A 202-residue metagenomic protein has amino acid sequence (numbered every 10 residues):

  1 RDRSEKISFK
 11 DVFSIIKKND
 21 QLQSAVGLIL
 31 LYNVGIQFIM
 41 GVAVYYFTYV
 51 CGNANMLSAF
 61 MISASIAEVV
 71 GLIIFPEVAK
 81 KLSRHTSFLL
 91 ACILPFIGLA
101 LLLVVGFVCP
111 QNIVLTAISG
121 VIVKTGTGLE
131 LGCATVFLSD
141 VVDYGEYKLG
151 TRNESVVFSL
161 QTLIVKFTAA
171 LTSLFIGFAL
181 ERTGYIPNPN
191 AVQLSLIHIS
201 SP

Functional and structural regions predicted by a protein language model:
R1-L196, S200: Membrane-embedded alpha-helical bundles of multi-pass transporters/translocases, especially carrier/permease families
